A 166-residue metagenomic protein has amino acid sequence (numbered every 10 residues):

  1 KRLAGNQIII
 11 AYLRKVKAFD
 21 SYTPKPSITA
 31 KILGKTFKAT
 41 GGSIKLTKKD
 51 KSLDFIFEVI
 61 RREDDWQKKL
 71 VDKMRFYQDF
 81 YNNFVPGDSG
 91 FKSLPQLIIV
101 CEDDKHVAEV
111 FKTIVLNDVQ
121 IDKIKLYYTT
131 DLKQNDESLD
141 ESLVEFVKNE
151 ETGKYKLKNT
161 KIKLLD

Functional and structural regions predicted by a protein language model:
K1-L13: Nuclease catalytic cores
R2, D20-P26, D104, Y128-D131: General structural signal for secondary-structure boundaries
A11-R14, A18-L53, E63-W66, D72: Active-site metal-binding core of divalent-cation-utilizing nuclease and nuclease-like domains
R14-D20, D79-S89, V115-Y127: Structural alpha-beta junctions
D50-E58, P95: Glycine-rich, often proline-containing surface loops adjacent to acidic residues and nearby aromatics that form
R61-V115: Catalytic cores of nucleic-acid endonucleases
F91-Q96, C101-D166: Non-catalytic C-terminal interaction segments of nucleic acid-processing enzymes
